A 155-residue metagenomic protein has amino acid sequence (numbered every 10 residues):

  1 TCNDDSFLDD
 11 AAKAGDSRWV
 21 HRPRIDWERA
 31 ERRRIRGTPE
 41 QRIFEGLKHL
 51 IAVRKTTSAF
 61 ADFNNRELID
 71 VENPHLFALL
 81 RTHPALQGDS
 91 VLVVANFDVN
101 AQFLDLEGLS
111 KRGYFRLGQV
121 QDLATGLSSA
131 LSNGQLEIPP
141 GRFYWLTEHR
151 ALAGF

Functional and structural regions predicted by a protein language model:
T1-Y114, I138: Loop/helix patches that line or flank the sugar-binding groove of alpha-linked glycan CAZymes
R29-E31, V120-L123, E148-R150: Short, surface-exposed, polar/charged, turn-prone segments marking secondary-structure boundaries
T38, S129-A130: Generic detector of short alpha-helix boundary/capping microenvironments and adjacent low-complexity segments
L86, R116, A130-S132: Generic hydrophobic-segment detector
G108-G126: Solvent-exposed beta-hairpin/edge-strand motifs
A130-F155: C-terminal beta-strand-rich structural cap/linker in extracellular carbohydrate-active enzymes
